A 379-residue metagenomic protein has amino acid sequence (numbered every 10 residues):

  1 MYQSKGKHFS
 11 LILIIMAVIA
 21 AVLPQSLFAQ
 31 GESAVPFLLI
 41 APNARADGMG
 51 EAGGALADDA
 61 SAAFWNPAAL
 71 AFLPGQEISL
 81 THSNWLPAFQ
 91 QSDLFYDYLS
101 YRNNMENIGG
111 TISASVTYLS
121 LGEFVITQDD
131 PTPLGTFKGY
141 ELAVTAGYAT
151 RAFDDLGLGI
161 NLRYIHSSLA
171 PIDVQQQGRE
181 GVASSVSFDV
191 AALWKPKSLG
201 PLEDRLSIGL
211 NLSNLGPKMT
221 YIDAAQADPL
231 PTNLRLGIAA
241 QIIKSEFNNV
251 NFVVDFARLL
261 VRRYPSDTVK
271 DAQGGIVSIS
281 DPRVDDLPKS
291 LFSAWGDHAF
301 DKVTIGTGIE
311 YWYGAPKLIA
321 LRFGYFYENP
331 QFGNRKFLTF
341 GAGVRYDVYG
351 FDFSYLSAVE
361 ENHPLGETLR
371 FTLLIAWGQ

Functional and structural regions predicted by a protein language model:
M1-F9: N-terminal secretory signal peptides that target proteins for export/translocation
G6, I15, G237: Nuclease and nuclease-like effector domains acting on nucleic acids or nucleotide cofactors
H8-I12, L39-I40: Short N-terminal leader segment in a subset of presequences, especially plant chloroplast and some mitochondrial
I12-P24: Bacterial N-terminal signal peptides
F28-Q379: Subset of outer-membrane beta-barrel
